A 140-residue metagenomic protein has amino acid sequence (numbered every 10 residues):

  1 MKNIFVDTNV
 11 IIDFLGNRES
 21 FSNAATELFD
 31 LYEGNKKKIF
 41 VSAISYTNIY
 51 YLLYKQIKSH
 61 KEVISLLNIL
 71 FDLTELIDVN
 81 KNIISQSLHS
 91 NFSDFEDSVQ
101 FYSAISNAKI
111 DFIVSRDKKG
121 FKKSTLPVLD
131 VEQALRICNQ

Functional and structural regions predicted by a protein language model:
M1-V41, K55-K61, K123, E132-Q140: Short, well-structured N-terminal submotif of metal-dependent ribonuclease cores
N3, L73, I105-Q140: Acidic, PIN/NYN-like endoribonuclease modules and their adjacent C-terminal/linker elements
D13-L15, N48-Y51, S85-S87, K122-K123: A short acidic, helix-capping loop that chelates divalent metal ions and anchors anionic groups
T26, I44-I83: Active-site-proximal, substrate-binding regions of enzyme catalytic domains and RNA-binding/basic surfaces
L31-Y32, L70, N107: Hydrophobic helix-cap positions at the C-terminus of alpha-helices in RecA-like/P-loop ATPase nucleotide-binding cores
N35-K36, L73, S90, S124: Structured helix-beta-strand junction loops
F40, I77, L129: General small-molecule cofactor/ligand-binding pocket signal
E75-K118: Active-site neighborhoods of divalent-metal-dependent phosphate/nucleic-acid chemistry enzymes
